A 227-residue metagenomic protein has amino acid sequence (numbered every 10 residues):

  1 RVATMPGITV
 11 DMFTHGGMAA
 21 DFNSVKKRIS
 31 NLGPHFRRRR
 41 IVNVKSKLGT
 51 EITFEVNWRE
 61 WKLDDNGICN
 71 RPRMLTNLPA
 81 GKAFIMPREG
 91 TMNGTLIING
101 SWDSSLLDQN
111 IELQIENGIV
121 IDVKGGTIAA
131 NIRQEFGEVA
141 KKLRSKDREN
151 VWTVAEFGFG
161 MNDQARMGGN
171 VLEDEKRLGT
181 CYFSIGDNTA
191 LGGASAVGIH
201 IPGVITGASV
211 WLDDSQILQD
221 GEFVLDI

Functional and structural regions predicted by a protein language model:
R1-D108, E116, W211, S215-D220 (+1 more regions): Active-site bordering "gate/hinge" segments that shape substrate access to catalytic or cofactor-binding pockets
N43, T53, T95, T153-G158 (+2 more regions): Generic structural signal for residues positioned in beta-strands
L48, G90, V151, E175-G179 (+1 more regions): A short, structural micro-pattern
R59-W61, E112-Q114, D174, H200: Short, solvent-exposed amphipathic alpha-helical segments in soluble enzyme and RNA/protein-processing domains
L106-L107, D122-T189: Dual-mode signal for accessory low-complexity, basic/Gly-rich regions
D108-N110, T206: Short loop/turn microsegments at loop-to-beta-strand junctions
Q114, V120-I121: Conserved nucleotide-binding/hydrolysis modules and their immediate coupling elements across P-loop/ASCE NTPase motors
T180-I227: Intrinsically disordered terminal and processing segments
